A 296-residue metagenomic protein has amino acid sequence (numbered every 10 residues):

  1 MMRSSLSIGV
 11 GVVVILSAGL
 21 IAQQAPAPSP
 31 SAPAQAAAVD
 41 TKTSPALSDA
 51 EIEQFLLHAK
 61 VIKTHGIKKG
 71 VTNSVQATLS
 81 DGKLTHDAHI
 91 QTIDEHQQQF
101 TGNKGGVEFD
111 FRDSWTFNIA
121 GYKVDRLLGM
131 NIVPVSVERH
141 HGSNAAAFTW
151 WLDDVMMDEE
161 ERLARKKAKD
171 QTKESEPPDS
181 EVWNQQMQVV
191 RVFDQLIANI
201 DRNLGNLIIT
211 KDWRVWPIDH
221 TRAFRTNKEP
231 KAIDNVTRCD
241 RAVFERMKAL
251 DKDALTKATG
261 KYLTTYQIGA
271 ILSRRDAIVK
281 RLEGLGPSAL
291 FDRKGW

Functional and structural regions predicted by a protein language model:
M1-V10: Bacterial N-terminal signal peptides that target proteins for export
V12-K83, L263-W296: Regulatory N- and C-terminal appendages and interdomain linkers associated with kinase/kinase-like NTP transferase
P30, S80, I209-W296: C-terminal catalytic region of ATP-dependent kinase domains
S44, D113-F117, N184, N199 (+1 more regions): Extracytoplasmic/periplasmic, Sec-exported soluble proteins
L57-K173, Q195, N199, K211: Conserved ATP-binding subdomain of kinase catalytic cores across diverse folds
A77, I90, Q185-A223, I271: Active-site acidic catalytic loop and adjacent metal/ATP-binding pocket of ATP-dependent phosphoryl transfer enzymes
G142-L196, T237-R238, A249-G269, D276: ATP-dependent phospho-/nucleotidyl transfer catalytic cores
E159-R162, R202-L207, E229: A short secondary-structure junction signal
